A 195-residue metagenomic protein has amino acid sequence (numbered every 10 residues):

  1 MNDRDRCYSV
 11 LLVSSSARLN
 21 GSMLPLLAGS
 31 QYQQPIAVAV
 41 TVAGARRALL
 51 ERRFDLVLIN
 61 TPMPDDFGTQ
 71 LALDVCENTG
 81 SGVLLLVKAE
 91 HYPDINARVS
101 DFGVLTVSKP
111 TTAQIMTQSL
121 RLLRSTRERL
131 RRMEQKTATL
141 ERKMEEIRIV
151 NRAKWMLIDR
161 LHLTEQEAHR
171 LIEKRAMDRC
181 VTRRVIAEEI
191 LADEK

Functional and structural regions predicted by a protein language model:
R6-L19, M23-L27, V57: Conserved acidic segment of CheY-like receiver
N20, V42-A45, D55-C76, E90-H91: Conserved phosphotransfer microenvironments
Q33-T41: Short hydrophobic/Thr-rich beta-strand motif most characteristic of the beta2 strand and flanking loop of CheY-like
Q70, A89-L105: Alpha4 helix (beta4-alpha4-beta5 surface) of REC/receiver domains from two-component response regulators
G80-E90: A short, hydrophobic beta-strand element within the central beta-sheet of small alpha/beta folds
T111-L120: C-terminal output helix
R121-E134: The C-terminal output helix
K136-K195: C-terminal output/effector regions of signal-responsive regulators
